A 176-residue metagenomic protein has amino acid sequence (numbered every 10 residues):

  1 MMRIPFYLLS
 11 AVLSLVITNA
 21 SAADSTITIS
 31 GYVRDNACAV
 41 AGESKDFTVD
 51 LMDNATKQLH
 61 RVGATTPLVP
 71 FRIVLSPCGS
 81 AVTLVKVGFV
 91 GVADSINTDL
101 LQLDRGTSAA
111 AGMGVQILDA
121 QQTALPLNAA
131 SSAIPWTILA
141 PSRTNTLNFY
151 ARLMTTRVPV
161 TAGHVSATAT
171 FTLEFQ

Functional and structural regions predicted by a protein language model:
M2-P5, N19-Q176: Mature extracellular/passenger domains of Gram-negative fimbrial/pilin and adhesin proteins
Y7-V16: Bacterial N-terminal signal peptides
